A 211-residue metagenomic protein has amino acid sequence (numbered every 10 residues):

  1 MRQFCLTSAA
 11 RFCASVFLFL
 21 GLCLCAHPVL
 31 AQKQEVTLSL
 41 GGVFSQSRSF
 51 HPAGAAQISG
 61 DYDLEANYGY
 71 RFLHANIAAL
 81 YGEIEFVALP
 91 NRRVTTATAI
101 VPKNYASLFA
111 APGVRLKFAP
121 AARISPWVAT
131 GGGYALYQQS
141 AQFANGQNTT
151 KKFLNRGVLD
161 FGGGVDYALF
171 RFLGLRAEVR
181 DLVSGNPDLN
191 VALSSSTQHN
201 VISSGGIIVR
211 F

Functional and structural regions predicted by a protein language model:
R11-C25: Bacterial N-terminal signal peptides
H27-F72, I202-F211: Short glycine/proline- and aromatic-enriched beta-strand/turn motifs that initiate or cap beta-hairpins
E35, I77-Y81, R123-S125, G164 (+2 more regions): Membrane-spanning beta-strand positions in outer-membrane beta-barrel proteins
L38-F44, G82-A88, V128-Y134, V165 (+1 more regions): Transmembrane beta-barrel strands of outer-membrane/channel proteins
R48-G54, R92-I100, Q138-Q147, P187-S194: Outer-membrane beta-barrel translocator domains and adjoining extracellular loop/strand segments of Gram-negative
G54-D61, A99-A106, Q147-N155, L193-N200: Replace "Gram-negative outer membrane beta-barrel proteins" with "bacterial and organellar outer membrane beta-barrel
L64-A144, N200-F211: Gram-negative (and chloroplast) outer-membrane scaffold detector with strong preference for beta-barrel transmembrane
F161, Y167-F211: Predominantly the C-terminal beta-signal and adjacent terminal strand-loop region of outer-membrane beta-barrel
